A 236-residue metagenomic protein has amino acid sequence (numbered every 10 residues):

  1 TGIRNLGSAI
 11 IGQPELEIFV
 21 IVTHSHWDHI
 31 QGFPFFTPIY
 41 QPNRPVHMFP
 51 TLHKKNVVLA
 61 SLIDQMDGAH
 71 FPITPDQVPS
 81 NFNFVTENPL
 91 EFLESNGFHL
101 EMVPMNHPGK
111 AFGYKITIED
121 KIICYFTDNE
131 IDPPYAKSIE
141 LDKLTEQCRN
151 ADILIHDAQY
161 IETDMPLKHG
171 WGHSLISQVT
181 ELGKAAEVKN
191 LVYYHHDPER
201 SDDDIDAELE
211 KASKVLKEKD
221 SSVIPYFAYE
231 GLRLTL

Functional and structural regions predicted by a protein language model:
T1-C124, D132-Y135, T145, I205-L236: Binuclear metal-dependent hydrolase catalytic cores
H24, D128, H195: Active-site glycine-centered loops adjacent to acidic/histidine catalytic or metal-binding residues that shape
F126-T127, H156: Thr-Gly-centered strand-to-loop micro-motif
N129, Y160, G231: A broadly conserved detector of short glycine/acidic/proline-rich loop/turn motifs that flank catalytic sites and bind
P133-I224: Cap/insert and terminal regions of metallo-dependent hydrolase folds
